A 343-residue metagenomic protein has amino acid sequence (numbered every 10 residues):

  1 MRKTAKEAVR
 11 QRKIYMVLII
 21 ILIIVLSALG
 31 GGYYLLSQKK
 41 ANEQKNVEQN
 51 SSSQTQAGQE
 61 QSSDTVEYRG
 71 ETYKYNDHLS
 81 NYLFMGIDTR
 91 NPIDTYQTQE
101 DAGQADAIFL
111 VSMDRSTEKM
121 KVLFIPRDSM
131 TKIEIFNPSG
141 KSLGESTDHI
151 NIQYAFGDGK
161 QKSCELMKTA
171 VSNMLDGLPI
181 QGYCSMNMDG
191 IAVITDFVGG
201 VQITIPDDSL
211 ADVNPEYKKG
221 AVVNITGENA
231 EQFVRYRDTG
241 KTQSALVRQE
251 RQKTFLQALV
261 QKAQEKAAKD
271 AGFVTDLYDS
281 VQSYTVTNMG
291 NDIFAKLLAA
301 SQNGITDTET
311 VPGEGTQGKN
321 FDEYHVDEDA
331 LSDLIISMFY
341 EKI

Functional and structural regions predicted by a protein language model:
R2-E7, R12, L18, G30-I343: Non-catalytic, solvent-exposed segments at the cell envelope interface
I21-L29: Core hydrophobic alpha-helical transmembrane segments of single-pass membrane proteins
